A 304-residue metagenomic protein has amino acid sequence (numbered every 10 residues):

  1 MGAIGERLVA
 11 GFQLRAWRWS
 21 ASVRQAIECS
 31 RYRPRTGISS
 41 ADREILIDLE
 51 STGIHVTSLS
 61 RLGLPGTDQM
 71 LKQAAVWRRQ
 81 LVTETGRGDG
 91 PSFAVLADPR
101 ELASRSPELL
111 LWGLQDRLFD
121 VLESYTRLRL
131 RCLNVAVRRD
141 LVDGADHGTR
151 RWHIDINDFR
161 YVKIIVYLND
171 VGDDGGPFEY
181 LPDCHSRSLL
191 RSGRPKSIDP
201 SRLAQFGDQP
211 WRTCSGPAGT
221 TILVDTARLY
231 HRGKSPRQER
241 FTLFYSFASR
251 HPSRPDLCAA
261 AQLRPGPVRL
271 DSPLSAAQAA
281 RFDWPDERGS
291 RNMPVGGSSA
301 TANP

Functional and structural regions predicted by a protein language model:
G2-R150: Non-heme Fe(II)-dependent double-stranded beta-helix
Q13, R187-P304: Conserved double-stranded beta-helix
L128-R131, H153-N157, L168-P177, D183-H185: Active-site region of the double-stranded beta-helix
T149-I156, L229-R232: Histidine-centered catalytic micro-motifs
N157-D173, S215-G216, L223, S246-S249: Short, conserved beta-strand element in jelly-roll/cupin
V162, G176, F241: Change "...and in nucleic-acid phosphodiester-cleaving endonucleases..." to "...and in nucleic-acid processing enzymes
